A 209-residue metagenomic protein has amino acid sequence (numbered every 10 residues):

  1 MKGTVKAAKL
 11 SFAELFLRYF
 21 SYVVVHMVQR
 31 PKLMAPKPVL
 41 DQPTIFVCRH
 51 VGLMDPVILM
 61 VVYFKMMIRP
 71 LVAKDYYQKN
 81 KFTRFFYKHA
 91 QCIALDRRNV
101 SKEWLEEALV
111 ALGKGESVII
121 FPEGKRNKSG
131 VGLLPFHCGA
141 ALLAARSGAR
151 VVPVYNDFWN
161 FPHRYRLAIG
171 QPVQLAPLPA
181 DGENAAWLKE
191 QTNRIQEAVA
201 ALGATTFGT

Functional and structural regions predicted by a protein language model:
K2-K9, E103-T209: Non-catalytic C-terminal accessory region of glycerolipid acyltransferases and related lyso-lipid remodeling enzymes
A13-E14, R18-H50: Helix-to-loop junction immediately C-terminal to a conserved catalytic motif
L17, Q78-F82, F161-P162: Short, glycine/polar-rich helix-capping loops at beta-to-alpha or helix-loop-helix junctions that flank or form
F20-S21, H89-L95, K125-R126: Short, basic, glycine/proline-bearing loop/turn elements
Y22, V57, A141-L142: Active-site phosphate/pyrophosphate- and oxyanion-stabilizing loops and adjacent acidic/basic residues in soluble
H26, Y63, Y87, A111 (+1 more regions): A generic structural signal for well-ordered alpha-helical segments
L33, K79-N80, K102-L105: Structural motif corresponding to alpha-helix initiation and N-cap regions
P38-N99: Catalytic core of membrane glycerolipid acyltransferases/transacylases, capturing the structured, soluble-facing
